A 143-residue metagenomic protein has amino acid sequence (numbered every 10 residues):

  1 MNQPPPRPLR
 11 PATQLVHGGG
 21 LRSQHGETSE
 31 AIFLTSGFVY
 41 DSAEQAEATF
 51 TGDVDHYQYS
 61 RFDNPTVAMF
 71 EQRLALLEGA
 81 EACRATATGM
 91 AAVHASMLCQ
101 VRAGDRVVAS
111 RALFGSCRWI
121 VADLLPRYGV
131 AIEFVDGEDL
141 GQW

Functional and structural regions predicted by a protein language model:
M1-V54: N-terminal glycine-rich, Lys/His-bearing helix-loop that initiates the first secondary-structure elements of many
S42-A91, W119-D123: Conserved N-terminal alpha-helix of the aminotransferase class I/II PLP-enzyme fold
Y59, A85, S110-R111, I132-V135: Glycine- and other small-residue-rich loops at beta-strand/loop junctions that grip anionic moieties
L76-L77, A95-A103: Alpha-helix C-terminal capping segments
E81-C83, D105-R106, A131-I132: Short active-site oxyanion
C99-C117, V135: Conserved PLP-anchoring active-site segment centered on the Schiff-base-forming lysine
W119-W143: PLP-dependent aminotransferase-class I/II
